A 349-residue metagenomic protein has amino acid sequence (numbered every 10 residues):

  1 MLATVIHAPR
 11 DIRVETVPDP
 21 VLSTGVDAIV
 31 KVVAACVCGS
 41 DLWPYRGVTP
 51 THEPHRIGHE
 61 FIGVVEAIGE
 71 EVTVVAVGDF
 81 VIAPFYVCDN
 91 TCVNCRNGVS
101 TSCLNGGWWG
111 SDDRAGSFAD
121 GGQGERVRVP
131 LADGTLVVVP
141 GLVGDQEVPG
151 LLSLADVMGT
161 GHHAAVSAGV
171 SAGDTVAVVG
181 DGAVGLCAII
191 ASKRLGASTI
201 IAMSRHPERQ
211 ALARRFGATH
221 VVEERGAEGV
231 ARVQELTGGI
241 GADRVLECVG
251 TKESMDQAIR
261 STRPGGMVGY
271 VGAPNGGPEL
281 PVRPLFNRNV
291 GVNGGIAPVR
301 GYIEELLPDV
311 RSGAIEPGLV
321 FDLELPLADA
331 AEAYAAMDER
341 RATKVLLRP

Functional and structural regions predicted by a protein language model:
M1-A3, D256-R260, R300-P349: C-terminal hydrophobic helical "lid"/dimerization subdomain of Rossmann-like NAD(P)H-dependent oxidoreductases
P18-A35, V48-R96, T101, A119-D120 (+1 more regions): Glycine-rich beta-strand-centered segment in the early N-terminal region that forms part of a ligand/cofactor-binding
F80, T175, R244, G266-M267 (+1 more regions): Short glycine-centered segments of the SAM/dcSAM-binding site in methyltransferase folds
T91-V179: NAD(P)H dinucleotide-binding glycine-rich loop of Rossmann-like/cofactor-binding domains, especially the beta1-alpha1
T175-D181, K193-Q257: Adenosine-nucleotide cofactor-binding segment
G185-L186: N-terminal Rossmann-fold NAD(P) dinucleotide-binding loop
A197, I201, R215, T251-I315 (+1 more regions): Glycine-rich phosphate-binding loop and adjacent beta-alpha segment of Rossmann(oid) nucleotide-cofactor-binding
